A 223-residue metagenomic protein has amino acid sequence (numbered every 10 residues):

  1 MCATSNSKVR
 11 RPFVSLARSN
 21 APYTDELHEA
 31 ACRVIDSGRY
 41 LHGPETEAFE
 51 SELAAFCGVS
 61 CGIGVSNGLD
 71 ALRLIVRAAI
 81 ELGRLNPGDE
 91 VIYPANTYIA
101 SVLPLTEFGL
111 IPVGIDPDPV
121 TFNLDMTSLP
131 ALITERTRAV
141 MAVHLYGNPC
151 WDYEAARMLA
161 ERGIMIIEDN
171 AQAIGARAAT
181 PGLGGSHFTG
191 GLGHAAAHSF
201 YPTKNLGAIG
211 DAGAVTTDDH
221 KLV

Functional and structural regions predicted by a protein language model:
M1-R39, P44: N-terminal "arm"/small-domain region of PLP-dependent enzymes with the aminotransferase-like
C2, P202-V223: Conserved core segment of the aminotransferase class I/II
S15, T106, A139, V143-Y146 (+6 more regions): Structured catalytic cores of enzymes that bind and process phosphorylated ligands/cofactors
R39, G43-E90, L103-D116: Phosphate-binding glycine-rich loop
S51, Y153, S186-H187, D211: Active-site phosphate/pyrophosphate- and oxyanion-stabilizing loops and adjacent acidic/basic residues in soluble
I80-E161, M165-N170, G175-R177: PLP-dependent aminotransferase-like
E168-G207: Conserved active-site segment immediately N-terminal to the catalytic lysine that forms the internal aldimine
